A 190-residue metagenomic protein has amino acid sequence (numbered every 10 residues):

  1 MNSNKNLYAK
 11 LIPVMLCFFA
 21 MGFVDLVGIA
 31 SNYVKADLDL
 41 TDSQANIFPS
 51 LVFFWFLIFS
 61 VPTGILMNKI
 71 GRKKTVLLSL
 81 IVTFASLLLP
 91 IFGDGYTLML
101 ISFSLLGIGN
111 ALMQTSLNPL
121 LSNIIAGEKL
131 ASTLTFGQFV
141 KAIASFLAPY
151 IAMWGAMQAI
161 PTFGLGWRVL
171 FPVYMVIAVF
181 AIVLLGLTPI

Functional and structural regions predicted by a protein language model:
A9-D42, N118: Extracytoplasmic
V14, F18, N46-F53: Short hydrophobic/aromatic, small-residue-rich stretches within specific transmembrane helices of secondary active
D25, F53-V61, F146: Residue-level signature of mid-helix packing/kink "hotspots" within the transmembrane helices of 12-pass Major
L40-P49, L134, W167: Juxtamembrane helix-start elements in MFS-like secondary transporters
I58-T97: Conserved MFS/SLC helix-loop-helix module at the cytosolic interface between two early adjacent transmembrane helices
S86-P90, L106, L185: MFS-fold secondary transporters
S102-F139: Cytoplasmic helix-loop-helix junction between adjacent transmembrane helices in 12-TM secondary transporters
T133-P189: Helix-loop-helix hairpin linking two adjacent transmembrane segments in secondary transporters
